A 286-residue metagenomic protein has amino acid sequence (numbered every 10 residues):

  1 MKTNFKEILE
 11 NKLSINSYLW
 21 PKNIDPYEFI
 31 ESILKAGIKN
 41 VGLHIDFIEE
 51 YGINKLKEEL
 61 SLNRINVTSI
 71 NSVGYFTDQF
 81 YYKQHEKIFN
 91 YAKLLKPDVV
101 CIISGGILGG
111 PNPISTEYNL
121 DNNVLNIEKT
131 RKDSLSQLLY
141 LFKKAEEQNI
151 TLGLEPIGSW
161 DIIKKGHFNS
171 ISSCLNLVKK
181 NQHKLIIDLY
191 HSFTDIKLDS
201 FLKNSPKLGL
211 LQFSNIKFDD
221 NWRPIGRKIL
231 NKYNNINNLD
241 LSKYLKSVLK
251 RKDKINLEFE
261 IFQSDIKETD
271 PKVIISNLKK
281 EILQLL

Functional and structural regions predicted by a protein language model:
M1-V99, E128-K129, E146, N181-K184 (+3 more regions): N-terminal pre-domain/capping segments
T3-E7, D78-K184, T194, K246 (+3 more regions): Active-site acidic/histidine proton-transfer and metal-coordination neighborhood in alpha/beta enzyme cores
I8, E31, V41, K143-N235: Acidic/histidine-rich catalytic cores of soluble enzymes
I15, L43, I70, I102 (+4 more regions): Conserved beta-strand positions
Y18-D25, L43-K55, G74-K83, L108-G110 (+4 more regions): Acidic-and-aromatic substrate-binding clefts and catalytic sites of carbohydrate-active enzymes
G52-R64, Q137-A145, S200-F201, L239-V248: Catalytic-core regions built around general acid/base machinery
R64, S104-G106, N215-K217, I261: Short, small-residue-rich loop/turn micro-motifs
L210, K254-F262: Conserved active-site loop/cleft motifs that coordinate metal ions or position small ligands
